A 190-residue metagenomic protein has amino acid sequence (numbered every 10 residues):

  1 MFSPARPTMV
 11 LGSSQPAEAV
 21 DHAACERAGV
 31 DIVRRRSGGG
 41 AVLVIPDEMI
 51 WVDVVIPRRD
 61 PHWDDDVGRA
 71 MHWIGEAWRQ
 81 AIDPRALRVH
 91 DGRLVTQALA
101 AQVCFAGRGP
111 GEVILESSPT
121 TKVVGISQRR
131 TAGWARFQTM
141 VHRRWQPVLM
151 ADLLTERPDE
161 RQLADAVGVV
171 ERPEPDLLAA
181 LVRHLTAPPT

Functional and structural regions predicted by a protein language model:
M1-G68: N-terminal lobe of the biotin/lipoate ligase/transferase fold
R6-T8, P110, Q138: Extracellular structured ligand-interaction cores
S13-Q15, V54-R58, W78, S127 (+1 more regions): Short, structured patches in soluble enzyme cores that scaffold and shape functional sites
P46, L115-P119, T131-A132: Short acidic-glycine loop/turn motifs at beta-strand connectors
D47-P110, S118: Internal, conserved structured core segments that host functional sites
G75-V103, Q128-T190: Long, positively charged amphipathic alpha-helical accessory segments at protein N-termini or as interdomain linkers
V124: A translation/RNA-centric and nucleic-acid-associated enzymatic feature enriched in Class II aminoacyl-tRNA synthetases
